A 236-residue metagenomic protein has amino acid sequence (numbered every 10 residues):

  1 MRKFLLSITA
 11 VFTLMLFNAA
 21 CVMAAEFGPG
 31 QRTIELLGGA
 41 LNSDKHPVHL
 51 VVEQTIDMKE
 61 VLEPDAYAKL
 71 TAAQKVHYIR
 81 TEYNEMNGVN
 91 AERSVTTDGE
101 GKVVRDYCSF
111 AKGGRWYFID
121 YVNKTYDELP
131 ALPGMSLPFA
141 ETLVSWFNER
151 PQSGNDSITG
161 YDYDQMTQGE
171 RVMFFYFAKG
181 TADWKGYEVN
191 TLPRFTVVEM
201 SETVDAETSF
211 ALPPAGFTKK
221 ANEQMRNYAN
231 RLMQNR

Functional and structural regions predicted by a protein language model:
M1-F12: Bacterial N-terminal signal peptides that target proteins for export
M15-L16, A20-A91, T208-R236: N-terminal leader/targeting segments and the immediate start of mature chains
A25-L37, F110-R171, A206-L212: Flexible, processing/modification-adjacent segments and terminal tails in exported/periplasmic/extracellular proteins
N42-P47, E82-R93, C108-R115, I158-D162 (+2 more regions): Short, solvent-exposed coil/turn segments at beta-strand boundaries
E53-T55, V95, Y117, Q165: Residue-level detector of beta-strand face positions
P64-V76, E92-V103, L137-E149, N155 (+2 more regions): Short, solvent-exposed secondary-structure boundary motifs
K75-F139, L192-P193: An acidic-aromatic
V95-G101, T159-T218, E223: Gly/Pro-enriched, hydrophobic low-complexity segments that function as extracytoplasmic propeptides/linkers
